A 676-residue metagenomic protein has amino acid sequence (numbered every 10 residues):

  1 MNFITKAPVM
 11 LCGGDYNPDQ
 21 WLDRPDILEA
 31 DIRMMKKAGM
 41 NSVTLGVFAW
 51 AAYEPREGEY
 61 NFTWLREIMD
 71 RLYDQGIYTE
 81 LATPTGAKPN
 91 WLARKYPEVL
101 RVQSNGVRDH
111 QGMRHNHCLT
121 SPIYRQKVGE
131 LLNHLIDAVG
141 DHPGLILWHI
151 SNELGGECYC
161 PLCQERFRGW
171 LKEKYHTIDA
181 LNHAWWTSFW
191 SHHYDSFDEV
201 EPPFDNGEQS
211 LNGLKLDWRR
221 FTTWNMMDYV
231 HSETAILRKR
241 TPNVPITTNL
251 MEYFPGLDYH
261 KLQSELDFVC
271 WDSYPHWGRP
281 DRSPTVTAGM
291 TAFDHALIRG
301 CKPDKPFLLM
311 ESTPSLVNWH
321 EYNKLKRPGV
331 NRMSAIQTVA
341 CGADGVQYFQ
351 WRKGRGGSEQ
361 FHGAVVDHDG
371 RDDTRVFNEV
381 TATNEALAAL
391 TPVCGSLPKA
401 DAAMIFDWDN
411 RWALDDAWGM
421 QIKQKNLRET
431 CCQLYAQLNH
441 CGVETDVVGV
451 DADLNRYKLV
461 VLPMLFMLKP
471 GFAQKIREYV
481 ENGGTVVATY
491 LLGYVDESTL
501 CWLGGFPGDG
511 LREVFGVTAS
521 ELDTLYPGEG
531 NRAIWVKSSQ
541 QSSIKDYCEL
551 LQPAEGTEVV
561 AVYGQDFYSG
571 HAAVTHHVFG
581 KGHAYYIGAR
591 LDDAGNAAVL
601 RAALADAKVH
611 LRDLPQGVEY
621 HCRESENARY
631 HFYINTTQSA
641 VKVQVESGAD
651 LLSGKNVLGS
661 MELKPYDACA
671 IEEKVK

Functional and structural regions predicted by a protein language model:
M1-S42, P55, D70, V393: N-terminal carbohydrate-binding accessory modules
P8-C12, G39-N41, Y73-T79, D141-I146 (+6 more regions): Short, well-ordered coil/turn segments that N-cap beta-strands
C12-L22, F48-T63, H110-G129, S151-C158 (+6 more regions): The substrate-binding groove and active-site-proximal loops of carbohydrate-active enzymes, especially glycoside
G14, M35, V43, L72 (+8 more regions): Conserved, mostly hydrophobic/aromatic
W21-K37, V128-H134, M251-K261, R327-A335: Short, acidic/polar
E29-K37, T44-V107, E233-R240, F466-M467: Aromatic-lined substrate-binding rim segments of carbohydrate-active enzymes
G106-F293: Polysaccharide-binding and catalytic clefts of secreted carbohydrate-active enzymes
F197-V200, K239, N243, Y274-W277 (+1 more regions): Carbohydrate-binding surfaces of carbohydrate-active enzymes
